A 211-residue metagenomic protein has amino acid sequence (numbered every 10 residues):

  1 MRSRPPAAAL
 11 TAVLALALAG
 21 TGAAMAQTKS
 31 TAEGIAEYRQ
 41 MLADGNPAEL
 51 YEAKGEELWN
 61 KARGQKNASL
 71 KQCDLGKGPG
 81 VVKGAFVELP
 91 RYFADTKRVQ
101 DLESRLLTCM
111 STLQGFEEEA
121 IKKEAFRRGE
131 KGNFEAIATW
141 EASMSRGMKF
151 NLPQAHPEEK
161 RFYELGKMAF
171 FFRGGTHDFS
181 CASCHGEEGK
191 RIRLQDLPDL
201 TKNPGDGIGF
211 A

Functional and structural regions predicted by a protein language model:
R2-L50, P79, R91-K167: Post-cleavage N-terminal segment of exported redox proteins
A43-P79: N-terminal, post-signal-peptide region of Sec/Tat-exported proteins
E56, N60-A62, S69-Q72, E103-L113 (+4 more regions): A structural feature that tracks compact, well-ordered secondary-structure segments with a strong bias toward
N67-G78, I137, G166, T176-G189: The canonical Cys-X-X-Cys-His
G80-K83, R191-L194: Short Cys/His-rich "knuckle" micro-motifs
F86-D95, L197-G205: Short cysteine/histidine-rich metal-coordination sites, predominantly Zn2+-binding motifs
M144, G175-T176: Secondary-structure boundary elements
S183-K190, D196-F210: An amphipathic alpha-helical core segment
